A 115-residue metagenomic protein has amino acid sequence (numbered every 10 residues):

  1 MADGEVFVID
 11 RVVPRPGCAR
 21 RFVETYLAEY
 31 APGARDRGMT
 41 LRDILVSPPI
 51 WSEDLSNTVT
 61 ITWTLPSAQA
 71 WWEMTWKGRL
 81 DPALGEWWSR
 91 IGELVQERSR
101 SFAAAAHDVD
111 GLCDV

Functional and structural regions predicted by a protein language model:
M1-V23, E29, G33: Surface-exposed interaction/gating patches
A2, T25-R42, D54-L55, T64-A103: An amphipathic, aromatic/His-enriched active-site/gating alpha helix that lines ligand/cofactor pockets
I9-R11, S101-A105: Short amphipathic
P16-C18, S67-Q69, A106: Residues that cap or initiate secondary-structure elements
L45-W51: Short, solvent-exposed loop/turn elements at beta->coil junctions and helix N-caps that rim active or binding pockets
A103-V115: Acidic/histidine-enriched, glycine/proline-rich intrinsically disordered or flexible terminal extensions
